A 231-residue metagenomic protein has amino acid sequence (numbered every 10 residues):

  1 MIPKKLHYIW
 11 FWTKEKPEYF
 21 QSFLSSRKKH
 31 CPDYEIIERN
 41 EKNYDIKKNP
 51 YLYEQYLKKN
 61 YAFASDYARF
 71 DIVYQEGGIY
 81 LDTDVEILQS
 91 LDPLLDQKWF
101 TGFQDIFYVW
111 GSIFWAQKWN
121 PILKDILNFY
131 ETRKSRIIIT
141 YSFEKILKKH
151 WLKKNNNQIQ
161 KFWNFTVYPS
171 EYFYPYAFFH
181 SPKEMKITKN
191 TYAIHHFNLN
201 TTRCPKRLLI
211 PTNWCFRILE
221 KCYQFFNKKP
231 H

Functional and structural regions predicted by a protein language model:
M1-S65, T83-H231: Glycosyltransferase-associated regions of secretory-pathway enzymes, highlighting luminal stem/catalytic domains
Y67-G78: Small-residue hinge/turn detector
